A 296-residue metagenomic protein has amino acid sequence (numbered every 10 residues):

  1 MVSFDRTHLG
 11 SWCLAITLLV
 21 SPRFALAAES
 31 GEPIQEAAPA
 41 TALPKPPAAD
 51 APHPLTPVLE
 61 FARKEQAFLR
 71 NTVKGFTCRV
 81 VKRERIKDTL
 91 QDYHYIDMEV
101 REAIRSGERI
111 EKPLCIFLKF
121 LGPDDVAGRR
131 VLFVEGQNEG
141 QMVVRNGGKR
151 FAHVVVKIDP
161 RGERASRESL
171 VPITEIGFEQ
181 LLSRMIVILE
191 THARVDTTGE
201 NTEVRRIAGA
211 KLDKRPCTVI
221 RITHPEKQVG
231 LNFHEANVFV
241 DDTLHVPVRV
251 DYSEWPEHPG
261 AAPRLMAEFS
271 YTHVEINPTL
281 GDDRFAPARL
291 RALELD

Functional and structural regions predicted by a protein language model:
V2-C13: Bacterial N-terminal signal peptides that target proteins for export
S11-S21: Bacterial N-terminal signal peptides
A27-H53: Compositionally biased, proline/threonine/alanine/serine-rich low-complexity intrinsically disordered stretches
P52-L59, A261: Generic detection of long, well-ordered alpha-helical segments
T56-A152: N-terminal mature ectodomain segment of secretory-pathway/periplasmic proteins
R85-K87, K119-D125, L132, G140-L295: Gly/Pro-enriched, hydrophobic low-complexity segments that function as extracytoplasmic propeptides/linkers
